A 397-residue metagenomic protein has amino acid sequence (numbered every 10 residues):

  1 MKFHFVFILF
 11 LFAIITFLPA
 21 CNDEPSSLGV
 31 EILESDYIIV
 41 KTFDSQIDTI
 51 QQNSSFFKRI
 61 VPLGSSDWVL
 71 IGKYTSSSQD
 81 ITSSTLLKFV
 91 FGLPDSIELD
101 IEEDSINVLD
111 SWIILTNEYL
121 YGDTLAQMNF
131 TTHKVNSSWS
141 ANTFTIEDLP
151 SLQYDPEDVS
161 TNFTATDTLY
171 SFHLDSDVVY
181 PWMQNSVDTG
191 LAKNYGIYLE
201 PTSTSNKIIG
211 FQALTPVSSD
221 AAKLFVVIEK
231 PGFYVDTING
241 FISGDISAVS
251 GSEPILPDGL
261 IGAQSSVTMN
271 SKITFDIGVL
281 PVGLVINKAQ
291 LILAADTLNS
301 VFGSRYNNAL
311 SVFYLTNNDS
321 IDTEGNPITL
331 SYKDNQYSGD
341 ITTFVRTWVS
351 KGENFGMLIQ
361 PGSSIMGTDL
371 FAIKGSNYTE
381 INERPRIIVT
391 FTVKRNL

Functional and structural regions predicted by a protein language model:
K2-V6, I15-L397: Secreted, disulfide-rich extracellular signaling modules
F10-L11: Low-complexity, glycine/proline/serine-enriched flexible coil segments that act as short hinges or interruptions within
